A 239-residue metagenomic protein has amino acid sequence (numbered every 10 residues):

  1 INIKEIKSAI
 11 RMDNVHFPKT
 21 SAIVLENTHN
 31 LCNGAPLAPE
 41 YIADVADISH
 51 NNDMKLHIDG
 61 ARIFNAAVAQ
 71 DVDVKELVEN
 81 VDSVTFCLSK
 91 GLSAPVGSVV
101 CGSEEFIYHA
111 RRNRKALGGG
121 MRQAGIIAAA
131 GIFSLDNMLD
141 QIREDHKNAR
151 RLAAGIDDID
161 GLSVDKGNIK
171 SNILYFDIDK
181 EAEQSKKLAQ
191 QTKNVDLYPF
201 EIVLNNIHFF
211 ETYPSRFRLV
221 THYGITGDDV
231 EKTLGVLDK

Functional and structural regions predicted by a protein language model:
I1-Q191, V195-R216, V220-I225, D229 (+1 more regions): Conserved PLP-enzyme active-site core in the AAT-like
